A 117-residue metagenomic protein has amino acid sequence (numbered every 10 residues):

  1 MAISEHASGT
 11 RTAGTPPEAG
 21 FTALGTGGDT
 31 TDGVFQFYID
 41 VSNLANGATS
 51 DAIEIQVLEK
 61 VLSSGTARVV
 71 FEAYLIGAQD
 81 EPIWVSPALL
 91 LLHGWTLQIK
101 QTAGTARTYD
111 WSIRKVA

Functional and structural regions predicted by a protein language model:
M1-P16, G33, Q101-A117: C-terminal interaction-tip segments
A2-S4, S63-E72: Surface-exposed loop/edge segments in extracytoplasmic proteins
G9, R68-A78: Solvent-exposed serine/threonine-rich low-complexity stretches and specific carbohydrate-binding patches
R11, P16, F21, S64-V69: Tryptophan-centered short beta-strand motifs
T22-T26, D80-L89: Exposed aromatic-hydrophobic patches
D32-I39, A88-Y109: Noncatalytic modules at the cell exterior or secretory-pathway interfaces, chiefly beta-strand-rich lectin/adhesion
Y38-G47: Short amphipathic, basic-aromatic surface patches that mediate peripheral association with negatively charged
A48-S63: Short, surface-exposed beta-strand/strand-loop-strand elements in extracellular ectodomains
